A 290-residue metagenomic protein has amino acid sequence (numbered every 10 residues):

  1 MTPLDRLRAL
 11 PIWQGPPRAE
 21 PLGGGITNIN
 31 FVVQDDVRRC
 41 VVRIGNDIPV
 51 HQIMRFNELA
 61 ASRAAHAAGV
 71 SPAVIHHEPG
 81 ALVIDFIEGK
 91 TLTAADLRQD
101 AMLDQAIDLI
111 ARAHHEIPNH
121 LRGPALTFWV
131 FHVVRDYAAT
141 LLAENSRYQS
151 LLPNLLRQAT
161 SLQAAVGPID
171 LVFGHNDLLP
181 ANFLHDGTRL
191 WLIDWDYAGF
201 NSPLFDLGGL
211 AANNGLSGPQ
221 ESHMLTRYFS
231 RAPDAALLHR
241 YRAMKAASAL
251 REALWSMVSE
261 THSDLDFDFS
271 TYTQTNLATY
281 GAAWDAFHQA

Functional and structural regions predicted by a protein language model:
M1-P17: Juxta-kinase regulatory segment immediately upstream of eukaryotic protein kinase catalytic domains
P11, I110-L121, Q163-V166, N214 (+4 more regions): A general structural signal marking secondary-structure boundaries and capping sites
E20-W129, V133-D136, T140-L151, P168: ATP-binding pocket architecture of kinase catalytic cores
P21-V37, V41-V42, T160-F205: Active-site acidic catalytic loop and adjacent metal/ATP-binding pocket of ATP-dependent phosphoryl transfer enzymes
Q105, L109, N154, D206 (+1 more regions): Charged catalytic carboxylate motif
A125, D234-K245: All-alpha amphipathic helical-bundle segments outside canonical DNA-binding/catalytic cores that form hydrophobic
T140-A143, R147-S150, L254-A290: ATP/Mg2+ or Mg2+-diphosphate-binding catalytic cores that bind nucleotide phosphates or diphosphates via glycine-rich
L204-P233, A246-D264, T279: Active-site activation/catalytic loop segments of kinase-like enzymes and analogous catalytic loops in related
